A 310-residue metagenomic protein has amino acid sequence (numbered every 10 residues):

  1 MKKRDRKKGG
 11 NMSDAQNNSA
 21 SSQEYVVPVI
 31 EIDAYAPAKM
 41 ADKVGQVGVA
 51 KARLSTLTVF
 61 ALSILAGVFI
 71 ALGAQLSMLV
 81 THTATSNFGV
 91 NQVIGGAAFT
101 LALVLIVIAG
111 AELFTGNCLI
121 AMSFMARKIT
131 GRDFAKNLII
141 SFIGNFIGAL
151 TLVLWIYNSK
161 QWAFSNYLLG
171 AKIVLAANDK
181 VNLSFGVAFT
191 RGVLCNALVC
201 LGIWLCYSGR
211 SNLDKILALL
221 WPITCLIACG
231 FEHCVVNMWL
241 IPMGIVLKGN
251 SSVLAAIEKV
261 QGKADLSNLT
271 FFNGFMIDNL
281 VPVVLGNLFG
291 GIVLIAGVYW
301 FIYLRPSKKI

Functional and structural regions predicted by a protein language model:
K2-I310: Alpha-helical transmembrane segments and their helix-helix packing motifs
